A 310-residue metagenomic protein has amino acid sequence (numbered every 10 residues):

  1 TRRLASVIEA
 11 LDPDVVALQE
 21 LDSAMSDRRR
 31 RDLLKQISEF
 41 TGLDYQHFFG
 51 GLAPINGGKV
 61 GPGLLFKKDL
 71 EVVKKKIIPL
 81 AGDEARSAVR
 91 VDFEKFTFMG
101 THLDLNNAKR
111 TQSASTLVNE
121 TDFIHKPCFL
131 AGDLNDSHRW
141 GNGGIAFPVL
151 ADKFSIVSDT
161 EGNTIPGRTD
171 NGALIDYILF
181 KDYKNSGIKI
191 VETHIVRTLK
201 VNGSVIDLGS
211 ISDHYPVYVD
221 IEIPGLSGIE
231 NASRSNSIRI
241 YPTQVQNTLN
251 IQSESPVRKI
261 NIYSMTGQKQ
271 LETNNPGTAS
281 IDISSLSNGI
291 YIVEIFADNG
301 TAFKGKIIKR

Functional and structural regions predicted by a protein language model:
T1-L4, A17, R30-L33, I37 (+4 more regions): Stable alpha-helical elements in mature extracytoplasmic
L4-R30, F98-T101, L117-N142, L179 (+1 more regions): Active-site beta-strand/loop signature of hydrolases that rely on acidic residues for catalysis
V15, L21-F96, V191-I195: Structured beta-strand-rich core segments of catalytic domains in phosphoester-bond hydrolases
A17-Q19, F48-G51, F129-D133, I156-T160: Active-site neighborhood of phospho(di)ester-bond hydrolases with catalytic His/Asp-centered motifs
K68-D69, Y183, G225, T266-Q268 (+1 more regions): Solvent-exposed strand-loop boundary residues in beta-sheet-rich modules
K76-I77, T121-F129, D136-L226: Metal-dependent phosphoester-hydrolase catalytic domains
I77-P79, M99-N107: Surface-exposed cleft-lining segments at the edges of enzyme active sites
E230-R310: C-terminal outer-membrane/trafficking sorting elements
